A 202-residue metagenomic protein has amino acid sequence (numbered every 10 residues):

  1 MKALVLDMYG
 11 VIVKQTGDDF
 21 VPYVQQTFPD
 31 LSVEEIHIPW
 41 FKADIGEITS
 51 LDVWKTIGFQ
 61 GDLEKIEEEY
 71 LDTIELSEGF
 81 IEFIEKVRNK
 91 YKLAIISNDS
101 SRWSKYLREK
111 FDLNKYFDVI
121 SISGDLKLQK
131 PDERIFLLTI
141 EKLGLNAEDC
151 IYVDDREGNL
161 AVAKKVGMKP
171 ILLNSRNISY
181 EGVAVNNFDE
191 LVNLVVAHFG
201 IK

Functional and structural regions predicted by a protein language model:
M1-I38, T56-G61, K165-V166, Y180: Active-site neighborhood of HAD-like aspartate-dependent phosphohydrolases
K2, S100, R108-K202: Asp-based, Mg2+/Mn2+-dependent phosphohydrolase catalytic module
D7-M8, I96, V153: Short hydrophobic segments within beta-strands
D19, E75, R102, E157-G158: Short alpha-helical
W40-E67: A metal-dependent, Asp-based hydrolase signature
L51, K65-A94, K105, E133: Short, acidic loop-to-helix structural element flanking the phosphoryl-transfer center in phosphate-processing enzymes
